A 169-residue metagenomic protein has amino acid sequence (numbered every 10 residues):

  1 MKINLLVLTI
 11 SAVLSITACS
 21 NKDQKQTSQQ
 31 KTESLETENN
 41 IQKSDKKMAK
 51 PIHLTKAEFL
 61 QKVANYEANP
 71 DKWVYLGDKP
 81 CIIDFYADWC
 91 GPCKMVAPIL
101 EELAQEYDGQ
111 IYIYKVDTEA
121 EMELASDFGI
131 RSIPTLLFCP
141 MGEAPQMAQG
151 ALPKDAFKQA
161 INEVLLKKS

Functional and structural regions predicted by a protein language model:
M1-L60, S169: N-terminal targeting signals for export/organelle localization
I52, Y112-Y114, P145-A148: Structural signal for short hydrophobic segments within the conserved structured cores of catalytic domains across
L54, E58, C81-D84, M95 (+2 more regions): Extracytoplasmic/secreted proteins, especially bacterial periplasmic and envelope-associated proteins
T55-P80: A short beta-strand-turn-helix
D78-C81, F85-W89, S132: Short pre-active-site segment immediately N-terminal to redox-active cysteine/selenocysteine motifs in thiol-based
F85, V96-A104, D108-E123, I130: Thiol-based oxidoreductase modules, predominantly thioredoxin-like and allied folds used for disulfide exchange
D88-M95, T135: C-type cytochrome heme c attachment motif
S132, L137-S169: Non-catalytic, surface beta->alpha helical segment in thiol-disulfide oxidoreductase systems
